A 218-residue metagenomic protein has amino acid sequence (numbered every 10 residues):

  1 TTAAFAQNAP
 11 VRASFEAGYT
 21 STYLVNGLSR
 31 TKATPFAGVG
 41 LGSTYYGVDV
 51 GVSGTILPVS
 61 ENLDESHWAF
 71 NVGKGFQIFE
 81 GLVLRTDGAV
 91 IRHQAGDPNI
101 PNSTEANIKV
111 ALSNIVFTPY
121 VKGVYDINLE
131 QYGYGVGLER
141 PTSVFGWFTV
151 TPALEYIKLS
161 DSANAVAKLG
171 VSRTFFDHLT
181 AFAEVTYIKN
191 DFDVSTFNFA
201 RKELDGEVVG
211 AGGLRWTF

Functional and structural regions predicted by a protein language model:
T1-R12, H178, T217-F218: Cleavable N-terminal export/targeting peptides
Q7-V59, V209, R215: Short glycine/proline- and aromatic-enriched beta-strand/turn motifs that initiate or cap beta-hairpins
V11, T31-A37, D64-W68, I100-A106 (+3 more regions): Residues that define the transmembrane beta-barrel architecture of outer-membrane proteins
A13-F15, Y45-V52, F79-T86, I115-V121 (+2 more regions): Repeated loop/turn-to-beta-strand initiation elements of outer-membrane beta-barrel proteins
F15-S21, V52-I56, T86-R92, V110 (+4 more regions): Transmembrane beta-barrel strands of outer-membrane/channel proteins
A17-Y19, A37-S43, F70-K74, V90 (+5 more regions): Residues on the lipid-exposed face of transmembrane beta-strands in outer-membrane beta-barrel proteins
P101-S162: Detector for outer-membrane/organellar transmembrane beta-barrel domains, recognizing the amphipathic beta-strand
R173-F175, Y187, K202-F218: Outer-membrane beta-barrel "beta-signal"
